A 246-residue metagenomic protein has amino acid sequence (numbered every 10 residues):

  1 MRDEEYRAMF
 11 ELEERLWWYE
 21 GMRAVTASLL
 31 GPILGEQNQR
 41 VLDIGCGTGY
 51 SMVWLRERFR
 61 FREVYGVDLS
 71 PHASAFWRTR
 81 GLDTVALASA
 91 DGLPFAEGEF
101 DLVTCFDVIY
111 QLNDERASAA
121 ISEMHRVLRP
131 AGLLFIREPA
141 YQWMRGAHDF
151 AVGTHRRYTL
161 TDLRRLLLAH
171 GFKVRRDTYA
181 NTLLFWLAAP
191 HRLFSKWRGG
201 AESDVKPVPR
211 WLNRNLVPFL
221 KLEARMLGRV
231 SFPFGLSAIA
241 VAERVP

Functional and structural regions predicted by a protein language model:
M1-A96, L102-F106, I121, G235-A238: Conserved N-terminal segment of class I S-adenosyl-L-methionine
F10, L134-R156, D162-R165: Short, glycine-/aromatic-enriched active-site segment of Class I SAM-dependent methyltransferases
D107-Q111: Short catalytic micro-motifs in class I SAM-dependent methyltransferases
D114: Short, conserved catalytic or interaction motifs in soluble domains
S118-L133: A short glycine-rich, Lys/Arg-flanked "PGG" loop and its adjoining helix->strand segment in the class I
F172-T182: Conserved S-adenosyl-L-methionine
L184-P218: C-terminal helical/coil "lid" or tail adjacent to the Rossmann-like core of SAM-dependent
K221-P246: C-terminal lobe and adjacent flexible extensions of AdoMet/dcAdoMet transferase-like proteins
